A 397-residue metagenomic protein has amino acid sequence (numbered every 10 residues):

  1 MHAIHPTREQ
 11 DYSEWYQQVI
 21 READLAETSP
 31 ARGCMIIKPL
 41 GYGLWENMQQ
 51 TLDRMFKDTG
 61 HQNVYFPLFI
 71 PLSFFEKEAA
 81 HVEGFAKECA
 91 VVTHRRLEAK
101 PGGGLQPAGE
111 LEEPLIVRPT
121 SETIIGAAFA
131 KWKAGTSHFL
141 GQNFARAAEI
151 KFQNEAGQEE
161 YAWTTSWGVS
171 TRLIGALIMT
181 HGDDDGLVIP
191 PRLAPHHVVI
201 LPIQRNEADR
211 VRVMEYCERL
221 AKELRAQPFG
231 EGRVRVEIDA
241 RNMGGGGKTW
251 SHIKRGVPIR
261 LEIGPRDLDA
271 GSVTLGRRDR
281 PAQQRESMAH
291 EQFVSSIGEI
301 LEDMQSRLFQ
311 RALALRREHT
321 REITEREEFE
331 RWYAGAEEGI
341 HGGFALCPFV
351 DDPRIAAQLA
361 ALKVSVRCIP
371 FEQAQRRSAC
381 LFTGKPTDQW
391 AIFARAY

Functional and structural regions predicted by a protein language model:
M1-Y397: NTP/phosphate- and nucleic-acid-binding module
